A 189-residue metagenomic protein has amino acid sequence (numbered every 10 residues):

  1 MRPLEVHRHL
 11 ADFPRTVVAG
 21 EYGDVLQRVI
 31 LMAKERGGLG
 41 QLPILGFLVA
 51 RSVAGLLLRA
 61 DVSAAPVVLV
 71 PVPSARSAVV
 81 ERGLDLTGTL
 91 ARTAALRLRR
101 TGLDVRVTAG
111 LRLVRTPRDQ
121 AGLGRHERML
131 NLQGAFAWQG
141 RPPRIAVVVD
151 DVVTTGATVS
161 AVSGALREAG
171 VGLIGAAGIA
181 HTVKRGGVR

Functional and structural regions predicted by a protein language model:
M1-R189: Glycine-rich phosphate/pyrophosphate-handling loop used in enzymes and phosphotransfer proteins
